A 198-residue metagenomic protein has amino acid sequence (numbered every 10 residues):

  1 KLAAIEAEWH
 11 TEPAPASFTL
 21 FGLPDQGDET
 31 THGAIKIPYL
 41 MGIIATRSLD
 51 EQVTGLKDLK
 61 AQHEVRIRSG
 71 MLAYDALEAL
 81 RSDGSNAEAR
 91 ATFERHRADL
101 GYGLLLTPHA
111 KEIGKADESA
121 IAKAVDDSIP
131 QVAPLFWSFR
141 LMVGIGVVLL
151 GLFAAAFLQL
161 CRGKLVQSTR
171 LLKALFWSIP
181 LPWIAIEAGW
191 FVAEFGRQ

Functional and structural regions predicted by a protein language model:
K1-D75: Aromatic-rich transmembrane-lumenal/periplasmic boundary elements in polytopic membrane proteins
S17, S48, S69, S82-S85 (+5 more regions): Generic serine detector
F18-F21, Y74, F93, Y102 (+6 more regions): Phenylalanine-focused residue identity feature
G22, G27, G33, G42 (+10 more regions): Residue-identity detector for glycine
I44, V53-A122: Long, low-complexity, polar/charged, intrinsically disordered or flexibly structured peripheral segments
H96, L100-D127, S138, I145 (+1 more regions): Membrane-proximal extracellular juxtamembrane segment immediately upstream of a following transmembrane helix
I129-W190: C-terminal substrate/ligand-recognition segments
